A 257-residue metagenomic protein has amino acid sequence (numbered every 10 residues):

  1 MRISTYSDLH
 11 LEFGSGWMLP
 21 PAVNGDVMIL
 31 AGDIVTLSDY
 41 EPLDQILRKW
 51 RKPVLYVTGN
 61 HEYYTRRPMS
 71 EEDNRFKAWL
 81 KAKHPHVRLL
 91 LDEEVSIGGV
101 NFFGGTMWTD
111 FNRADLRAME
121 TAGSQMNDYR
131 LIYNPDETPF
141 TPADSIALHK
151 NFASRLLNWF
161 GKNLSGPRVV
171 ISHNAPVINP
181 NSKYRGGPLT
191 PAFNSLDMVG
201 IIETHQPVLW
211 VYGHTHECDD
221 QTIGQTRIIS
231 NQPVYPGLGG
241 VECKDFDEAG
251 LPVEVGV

Functional and structural regions predicted by a protein language model:
M1-E72, N134: N-terminal active-site segment of His-dependent metallophosphoesterases
M1-S4, E94-G104, T222-R227: Beta-strand-turn-beta hairpins that frame and shape the catalytic cleft of phosphate-ester-processing enzymes
T5-S7, M28-D33, L55-N60, R88-D92 (+3 more regions): Active-site neighborhood of phospho(di)ester-bond hydrolases with catalytic His/Asp-centered motifs
H10-W17, V35-E41, H61-E71, E94-S96 (+4 more regions): Active-site environment of divalent metal-dependent phosphoester hydrolases
Q45, E71-R75, P188-L196: Charged helix-capping and loop-helix junction motifs
P53-N127: A basic- and aromatic-enriched beta-loop-alpha substructure that forms the phosphate/nucleotide- and DNA/RNA-contacting
S96, S182, P188-L209, H216-V257: Binuclear metal-dependent phosphoesterase catalytic core
F103-V169, N174-R185: Active-site-proximal loop/helix segment associated with metal-binding centers of metalloenzymes
